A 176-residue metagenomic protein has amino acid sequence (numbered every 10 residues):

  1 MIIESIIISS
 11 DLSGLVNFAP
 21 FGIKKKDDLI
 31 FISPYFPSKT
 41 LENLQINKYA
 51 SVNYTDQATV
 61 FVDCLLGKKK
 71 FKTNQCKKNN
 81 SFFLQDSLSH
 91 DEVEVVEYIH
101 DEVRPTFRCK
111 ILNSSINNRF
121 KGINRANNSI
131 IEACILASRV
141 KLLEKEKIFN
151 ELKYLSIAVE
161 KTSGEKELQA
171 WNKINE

Functional and structural regions predicted by a protein language model:
M1-H90, E94-E176: Basic, polyanion-binding surface patches
